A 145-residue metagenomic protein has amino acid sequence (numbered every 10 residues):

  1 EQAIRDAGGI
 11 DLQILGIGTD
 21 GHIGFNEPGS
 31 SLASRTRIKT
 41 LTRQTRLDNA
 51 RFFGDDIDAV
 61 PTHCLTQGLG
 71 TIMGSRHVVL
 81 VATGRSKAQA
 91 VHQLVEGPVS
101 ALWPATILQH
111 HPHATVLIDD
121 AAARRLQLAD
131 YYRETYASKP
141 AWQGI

Functional and structural regions predicted by a protein language model:
E1-I145: Conserved phosphate- and dinucleotide-binding cores of soluble alpha/beta proteins, encompassing both enzyme active
